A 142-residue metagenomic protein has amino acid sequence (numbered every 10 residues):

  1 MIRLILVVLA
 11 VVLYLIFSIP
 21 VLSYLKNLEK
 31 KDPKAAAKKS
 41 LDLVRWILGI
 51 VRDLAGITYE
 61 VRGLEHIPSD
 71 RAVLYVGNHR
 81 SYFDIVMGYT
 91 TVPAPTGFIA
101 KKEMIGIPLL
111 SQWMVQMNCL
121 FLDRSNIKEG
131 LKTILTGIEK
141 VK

Functional and structural regions predicted by a protein language model:
M1-V61, Q112-W113: A transmembrane-helix-recognition feature enriched in membrane-embedded lipid enzymes and envelope glyco-/phospholipid
L54-K142: Soluble catalytic domains of membrane acyltransferases
